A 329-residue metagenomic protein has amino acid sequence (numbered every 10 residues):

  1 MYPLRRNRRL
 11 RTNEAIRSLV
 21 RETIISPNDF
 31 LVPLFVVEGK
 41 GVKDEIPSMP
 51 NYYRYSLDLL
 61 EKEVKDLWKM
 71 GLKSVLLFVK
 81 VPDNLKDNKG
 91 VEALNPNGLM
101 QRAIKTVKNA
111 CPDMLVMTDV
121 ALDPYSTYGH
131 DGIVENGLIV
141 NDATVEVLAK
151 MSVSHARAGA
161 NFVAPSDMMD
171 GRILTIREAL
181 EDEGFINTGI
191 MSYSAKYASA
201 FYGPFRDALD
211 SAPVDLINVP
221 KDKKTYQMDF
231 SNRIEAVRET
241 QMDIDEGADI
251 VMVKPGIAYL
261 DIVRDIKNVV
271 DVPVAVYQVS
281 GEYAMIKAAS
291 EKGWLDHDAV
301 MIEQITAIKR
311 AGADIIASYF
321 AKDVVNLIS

Functional and structural regions predicted by a protein language model:
M1-R21: N-terminal amphipathic/basic leader segments beginning at the initiator methionine
Y2, N13, I25-L31, V37-S329: Alpha/beta enzyme core
